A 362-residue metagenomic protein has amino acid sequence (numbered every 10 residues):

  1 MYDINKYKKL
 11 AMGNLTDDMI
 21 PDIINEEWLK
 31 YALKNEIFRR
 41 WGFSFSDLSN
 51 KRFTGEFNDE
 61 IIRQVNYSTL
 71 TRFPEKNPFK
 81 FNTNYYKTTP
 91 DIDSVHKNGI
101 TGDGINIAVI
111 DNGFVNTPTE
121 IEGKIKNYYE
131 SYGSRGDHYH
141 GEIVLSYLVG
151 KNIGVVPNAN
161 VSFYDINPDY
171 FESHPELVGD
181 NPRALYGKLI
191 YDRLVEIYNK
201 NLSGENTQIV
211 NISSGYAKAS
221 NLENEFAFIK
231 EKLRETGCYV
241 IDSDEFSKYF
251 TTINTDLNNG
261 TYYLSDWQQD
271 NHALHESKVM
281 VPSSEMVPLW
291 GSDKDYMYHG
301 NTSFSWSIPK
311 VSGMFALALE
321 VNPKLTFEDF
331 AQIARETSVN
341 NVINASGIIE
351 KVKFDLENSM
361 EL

Functional and structural regions predicted by a protein language model:
Y2-D103, T119: Protease zymogen maturation seam
Y2-L15, G102, N167-T255, M297-P309: Substrate-binding/access-modulating region of protease and related hydrolase catalytic domains
D93-I107, N112-K126, Y132-G187, E205-N206 (+2 more regions): Subtilisin-like serine protease catalytic core
G99, G113-P118, E122-I125, L148-N152 (+9 more regions): Sec/Tat-exported extracytoplasmic proteins
D111, T236-E320, K324: Extracellular S/T/G-rich loop segment that most often corresponds to the catalytic His/Ser-adjacent loop
V115-N116, G154, N167-Y170, Y216 (+4 more regions): Active-site/binding-pocket entry motifs
V144, V210, M314: Terminal peptide-recognition signature
G204-N211, E320-L362: C-terminal subdomain of the subtilisin-like protease fold in secreted/lumenal serine endopeptidases
